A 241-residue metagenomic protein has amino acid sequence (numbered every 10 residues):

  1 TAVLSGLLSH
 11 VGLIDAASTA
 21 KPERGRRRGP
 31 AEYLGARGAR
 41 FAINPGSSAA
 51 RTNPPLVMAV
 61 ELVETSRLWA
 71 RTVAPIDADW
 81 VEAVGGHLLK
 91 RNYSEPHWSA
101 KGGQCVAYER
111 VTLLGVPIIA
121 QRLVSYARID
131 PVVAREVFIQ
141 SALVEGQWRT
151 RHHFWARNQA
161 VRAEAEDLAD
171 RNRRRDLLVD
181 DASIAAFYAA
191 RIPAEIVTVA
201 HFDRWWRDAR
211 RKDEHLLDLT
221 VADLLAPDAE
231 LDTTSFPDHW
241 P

Functional and structural regions predicted by a protein language model:
T1-P241: Extended, charged helical/alpha-beta scaffold domains that provide interaction surfaces
